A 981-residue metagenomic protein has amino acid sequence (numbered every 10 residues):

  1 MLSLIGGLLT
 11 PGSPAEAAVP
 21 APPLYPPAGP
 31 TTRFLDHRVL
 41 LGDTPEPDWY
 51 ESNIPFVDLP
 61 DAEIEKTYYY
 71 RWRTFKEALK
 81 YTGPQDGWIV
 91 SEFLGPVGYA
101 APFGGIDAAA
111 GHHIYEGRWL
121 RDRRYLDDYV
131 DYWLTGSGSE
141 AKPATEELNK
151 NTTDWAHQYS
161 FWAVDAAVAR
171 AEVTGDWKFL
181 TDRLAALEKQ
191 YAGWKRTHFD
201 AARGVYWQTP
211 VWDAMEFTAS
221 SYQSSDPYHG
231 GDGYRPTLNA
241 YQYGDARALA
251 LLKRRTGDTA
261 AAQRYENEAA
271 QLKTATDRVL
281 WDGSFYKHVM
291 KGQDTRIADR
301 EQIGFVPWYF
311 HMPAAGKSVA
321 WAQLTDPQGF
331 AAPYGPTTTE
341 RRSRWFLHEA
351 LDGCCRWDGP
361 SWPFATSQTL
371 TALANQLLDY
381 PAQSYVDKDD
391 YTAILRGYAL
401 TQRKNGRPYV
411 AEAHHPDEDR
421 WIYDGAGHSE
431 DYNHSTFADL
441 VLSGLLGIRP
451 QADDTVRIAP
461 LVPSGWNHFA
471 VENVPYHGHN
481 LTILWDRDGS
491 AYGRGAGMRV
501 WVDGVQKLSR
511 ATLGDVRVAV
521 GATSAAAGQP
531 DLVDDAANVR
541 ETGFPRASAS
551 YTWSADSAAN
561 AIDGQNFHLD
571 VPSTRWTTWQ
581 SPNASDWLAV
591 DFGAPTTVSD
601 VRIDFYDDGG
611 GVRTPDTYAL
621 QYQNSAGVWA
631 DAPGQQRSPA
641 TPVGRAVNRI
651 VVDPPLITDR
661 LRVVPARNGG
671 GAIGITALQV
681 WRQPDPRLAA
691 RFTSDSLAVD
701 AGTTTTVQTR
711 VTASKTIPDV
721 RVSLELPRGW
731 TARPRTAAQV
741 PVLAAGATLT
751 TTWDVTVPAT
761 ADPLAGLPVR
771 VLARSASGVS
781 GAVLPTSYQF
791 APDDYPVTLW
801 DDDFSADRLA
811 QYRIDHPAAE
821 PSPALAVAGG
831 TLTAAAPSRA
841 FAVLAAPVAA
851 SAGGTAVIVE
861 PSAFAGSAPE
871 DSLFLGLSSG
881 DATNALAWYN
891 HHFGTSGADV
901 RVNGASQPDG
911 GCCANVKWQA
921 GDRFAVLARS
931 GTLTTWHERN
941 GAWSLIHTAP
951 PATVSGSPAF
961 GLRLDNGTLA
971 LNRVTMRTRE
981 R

Functional and structural regions predicted by a protein language model:
E16-P102, E172, W177-F179, E188-R196 (+7 more regions): Acidic/polar, glycine-enriched structural segments that form the non-catalytic walls/loops of the carbohydrate-binding
D43, F103-M215, R235-Y243, E301 (+3 more regions): Aromatic-rich carbohydrate-recognition surfaces in CAZymes
E65-P102, R123-T153, R196-Y234, T274-S361 (+2 more regions): Extended glycan-interaction surfaces of carbohydrate-active proteins
T256-M290, V319-G478: Non-catalytic carbohydrate-binding regions of carbohydrate-active enzymes
T371, G610-Q683: Trp- and acidic/polar-enriched beta-sheet ligand-binding modules for extracellular glycan and matrix recognition
D417-D419, A522-P595, D604-T614, G634-Q635 (+3 more regions): Disordered, acidic Ser/Thr/Pro-rich linker "stalks" and the adjacent N-terminal cap of the next globular domain
G447, F790-R981: Extracellular glycan-recognition regions
T596-G609, V663, I858-P861: A short beta-strand element within beta-rich, extracytoplasmic domains of secreted/secretory-pathway proteins
